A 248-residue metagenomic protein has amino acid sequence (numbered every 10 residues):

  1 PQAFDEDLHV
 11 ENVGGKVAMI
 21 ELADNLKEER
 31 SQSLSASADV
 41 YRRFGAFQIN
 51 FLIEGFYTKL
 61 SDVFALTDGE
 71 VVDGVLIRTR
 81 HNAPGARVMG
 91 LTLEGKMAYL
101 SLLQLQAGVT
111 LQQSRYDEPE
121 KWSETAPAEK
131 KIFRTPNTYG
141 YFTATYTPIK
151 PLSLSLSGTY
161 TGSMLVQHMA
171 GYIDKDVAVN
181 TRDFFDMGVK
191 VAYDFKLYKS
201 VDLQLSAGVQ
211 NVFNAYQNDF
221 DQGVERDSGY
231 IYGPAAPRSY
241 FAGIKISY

Functional and structural regions predicted by a protein language model:
Q2-V10, K16-V17, V63-V71, Q112 (+3 more regions): Outer-membrane beta-barrel translocator domains and adjoining extracellular loop/strand segments of Gram-negative
F4-E29, L34, Q48-N50: Solvent-exposed loop/turn elements at secondary-structure boundaries
M19-N25, L76-N82, W122-K131, I173-V179 (+1 more regions): Extracellular loop and loop/strand-boundary signature of outer-membrane beta-barrel proteins
K27-H81, R87-M89, Q204-L205: Membrane-embedded beta-barrel scaffold of Gram-negative outer-membrane proteins
R30-L34, G85-M89, P136-G140, D183-M187 (+2 more regions): Residues that define the transmembrane beta-barrel architecture of outer-membrane proteins
G45-F51, S101-L103, T138, K150-L152 (+3 more regions): Outer-envelope beta-barrel architecture signal
N50-K59, T79-A170, F213-Y216, K245: Gram-negative outer-membrane beta-barrel transporters
K59, P151, T159-A170, Y193-Y248: C-terminal beta-signal and adjacent terminal beta-strands/loops of Gram-negative outer-membrane beta-barrel proteins
